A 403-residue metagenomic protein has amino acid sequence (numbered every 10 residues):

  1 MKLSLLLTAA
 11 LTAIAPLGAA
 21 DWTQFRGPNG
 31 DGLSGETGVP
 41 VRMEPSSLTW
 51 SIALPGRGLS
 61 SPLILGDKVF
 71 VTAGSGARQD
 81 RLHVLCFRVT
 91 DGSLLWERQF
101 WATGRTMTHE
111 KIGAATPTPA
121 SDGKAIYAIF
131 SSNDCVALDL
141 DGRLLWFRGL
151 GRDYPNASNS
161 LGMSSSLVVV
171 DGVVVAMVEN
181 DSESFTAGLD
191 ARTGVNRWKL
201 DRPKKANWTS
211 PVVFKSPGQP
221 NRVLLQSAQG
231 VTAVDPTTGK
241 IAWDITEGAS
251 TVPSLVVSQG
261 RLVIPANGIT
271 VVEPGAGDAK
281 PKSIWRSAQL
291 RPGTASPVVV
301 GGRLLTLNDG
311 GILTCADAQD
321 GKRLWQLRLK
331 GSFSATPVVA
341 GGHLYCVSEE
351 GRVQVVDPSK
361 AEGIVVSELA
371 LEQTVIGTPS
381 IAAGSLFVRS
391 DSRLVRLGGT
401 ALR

Functional and structural regions predicted by a protein language model:
S4-P16: Bacterial N-terminal signal peptides
L17-R403: Noncatalytic, solvent-exposed loop/strand surfaces of beta-propeller-type extracellular/periplasmic domains
